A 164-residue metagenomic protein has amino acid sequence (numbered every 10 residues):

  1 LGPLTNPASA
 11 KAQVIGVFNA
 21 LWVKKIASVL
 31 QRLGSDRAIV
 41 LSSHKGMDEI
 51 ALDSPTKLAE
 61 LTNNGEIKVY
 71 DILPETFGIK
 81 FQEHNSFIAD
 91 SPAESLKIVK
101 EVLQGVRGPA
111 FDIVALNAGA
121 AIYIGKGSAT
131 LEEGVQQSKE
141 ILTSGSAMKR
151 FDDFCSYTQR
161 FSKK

Functional and structural regions predicted by a protein language model:
L1-K164: Glycine-rich anion-binding loops and their surrounding alpha/beta cores
